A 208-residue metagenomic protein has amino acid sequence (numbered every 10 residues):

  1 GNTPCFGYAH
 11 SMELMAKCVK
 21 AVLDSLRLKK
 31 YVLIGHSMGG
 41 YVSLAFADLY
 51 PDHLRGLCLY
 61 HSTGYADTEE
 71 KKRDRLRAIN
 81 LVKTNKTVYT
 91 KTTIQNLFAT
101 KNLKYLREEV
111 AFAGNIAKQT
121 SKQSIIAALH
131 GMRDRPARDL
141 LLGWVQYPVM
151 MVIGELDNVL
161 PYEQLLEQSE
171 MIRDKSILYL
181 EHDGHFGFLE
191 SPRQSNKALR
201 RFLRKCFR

Functional and structural regions predicted by a protein language model:
G1-I34, L49-Y50, K197-R200: Active-site loop/oxyanion-hole signature of alpha/beta-hydrolase fold enzymes
T3-Y8, T68-K71, Y162-E163: Conserved catalytic-core motifs of eukaryotic protein kinase domains, centered on the activation segment
G7, L23, A117, D157-L160 (+1 more regions): Glycosyltransferase donor-binding loop in the core domain
Y8, M12, A16, K122 (+3 more regions): Amphipathic alpha-helical segment in the mid-to-C-terminal domain of diverse UDP/GDP-sugar glycosyltransferases
V19, L129, Q168, S195 (+2 more regions): Hydrophobic "lid"/C-terminal helical patch of Rossmann-like NAD(P)-dependent dehydrogenase/epimerase domains
L28-T68: Conserved hydrolase catalytic core segment
D67-R73, T84-W144: Conserved alpha/beta-hydrolase catalytic His-Asp/Glu region
W144-D183, L189, Q194: Conserved loop-alpha-helix segment in the C-terminal half of the alpha/beta-hydrolase fold that carries the catalytic
